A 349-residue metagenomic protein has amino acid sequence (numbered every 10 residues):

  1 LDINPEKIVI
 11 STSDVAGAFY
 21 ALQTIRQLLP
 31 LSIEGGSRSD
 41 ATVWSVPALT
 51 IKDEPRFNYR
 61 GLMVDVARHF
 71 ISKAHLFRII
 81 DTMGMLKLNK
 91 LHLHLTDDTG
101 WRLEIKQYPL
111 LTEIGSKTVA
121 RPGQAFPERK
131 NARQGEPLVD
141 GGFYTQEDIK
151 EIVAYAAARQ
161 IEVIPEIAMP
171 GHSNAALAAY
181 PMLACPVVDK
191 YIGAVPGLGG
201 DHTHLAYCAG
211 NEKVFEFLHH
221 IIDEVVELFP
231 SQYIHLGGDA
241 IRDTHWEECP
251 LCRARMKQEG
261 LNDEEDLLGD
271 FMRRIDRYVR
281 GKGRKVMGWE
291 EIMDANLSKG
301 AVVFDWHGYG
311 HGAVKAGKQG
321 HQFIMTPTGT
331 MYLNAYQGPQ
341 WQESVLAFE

Functional and structural regions predicted by a protein language model:
D2-H235, R274, Y278: Feature activates predominantly on carbohydrate-active enzymes
V15, L22, V286, Y309-G310 (+1 more regions): Alpha-helix initiation and N-capping motif
A67, T96-G100, A168-H172, D239-I241 (+3 more regions): Active-site beta-loop-alpha junctions enriched in small/polar residues
S72, W101-L103, S173-A175, T244-W246 (+2 more regions): Extracytoplasmic/secreted cell-surface and envelope-processing proteins
I105-L110, A178-M182, A295-D305, Q337-A347: Short low-complexity, flexible loop/linker segments enriched in glycine and/or proline with clustered acidic
A176-P186, A194-A301, W306-Q322: Active-site neighborhood of glycoside hydrolase catalytic domains
H311-E349: Aromatic-lined glycan-binding groove of carbohydrate-active enzymes
